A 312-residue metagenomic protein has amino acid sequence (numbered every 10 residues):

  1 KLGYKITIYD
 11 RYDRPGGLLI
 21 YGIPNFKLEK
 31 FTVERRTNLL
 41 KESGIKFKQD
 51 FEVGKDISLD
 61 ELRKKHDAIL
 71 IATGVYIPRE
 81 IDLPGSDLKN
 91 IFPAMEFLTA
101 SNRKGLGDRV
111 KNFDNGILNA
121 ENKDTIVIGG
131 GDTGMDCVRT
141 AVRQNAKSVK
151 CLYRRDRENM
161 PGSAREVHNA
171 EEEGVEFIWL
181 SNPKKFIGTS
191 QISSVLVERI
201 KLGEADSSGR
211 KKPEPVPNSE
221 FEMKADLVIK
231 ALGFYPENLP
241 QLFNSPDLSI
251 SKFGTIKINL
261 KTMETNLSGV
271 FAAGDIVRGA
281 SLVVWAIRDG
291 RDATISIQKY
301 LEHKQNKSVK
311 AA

Functional and structural regions predicted by a protein language model:
K1, G107-A146: Rossmann-like NAD(P)H-binding beta-loop-alpha module
K1-V53, R79-D82, E96, D136-L180 (+4 more regions): Beta1-alpha1 glycine-rich phosphate/pyrophosphate-binding loop at the start of Rossmann-like nucleotide-binding domains
Y9-R11, D50, I71-T73, A94 (+12 more regions): Generic beta-strand/beta-sheet core signal
E34-L83, K185-L196, K201-E204, A225-I229 (+1 more regions): Feature captures the FAD/FMN-dependent oxidoreductase FAD-binding
G44, H66, L88, N122-K123 (+3 more regions): Short, well-ordered alpha-helix to beta-strand connector turns
D87-N122, A205-A280: FAD-site-proximal beta/loop scaffold in flavoenzymes
C137, A273-K304: A conserved FAD-binding loop/helix module that cradles the flavin
